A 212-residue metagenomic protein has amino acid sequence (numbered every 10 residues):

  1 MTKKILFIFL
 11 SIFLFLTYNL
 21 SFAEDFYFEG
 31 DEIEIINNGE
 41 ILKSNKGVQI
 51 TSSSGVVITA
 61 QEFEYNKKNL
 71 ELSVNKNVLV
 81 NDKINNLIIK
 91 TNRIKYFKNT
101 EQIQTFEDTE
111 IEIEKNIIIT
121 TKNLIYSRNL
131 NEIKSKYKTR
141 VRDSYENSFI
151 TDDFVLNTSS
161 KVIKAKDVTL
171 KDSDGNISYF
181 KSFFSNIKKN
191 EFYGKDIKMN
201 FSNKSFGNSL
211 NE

Functional and structural regions predicted by a protein language model:
M1-F9: Bacterial N-terminal signal peptides that target proteins for export
M1-T2, T17, I113: Generic N-terminal leader/processing signal
I8-T17: Bacterial N-terminal signal peptides
A23-E212: Structural signature for solvent-exposed beta-strand/loop edge elements and short helix-capping sites, enriched
